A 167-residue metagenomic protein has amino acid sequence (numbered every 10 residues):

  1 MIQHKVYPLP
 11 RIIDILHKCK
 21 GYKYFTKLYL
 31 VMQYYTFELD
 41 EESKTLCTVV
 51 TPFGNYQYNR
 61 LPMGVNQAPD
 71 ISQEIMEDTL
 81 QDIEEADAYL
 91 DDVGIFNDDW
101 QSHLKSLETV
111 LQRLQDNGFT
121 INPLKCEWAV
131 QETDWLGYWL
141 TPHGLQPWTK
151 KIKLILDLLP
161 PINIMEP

Functional and structural regions predicted by a protein language model:
M1-P167: Retroelement reverse transcriptase polymerase core
